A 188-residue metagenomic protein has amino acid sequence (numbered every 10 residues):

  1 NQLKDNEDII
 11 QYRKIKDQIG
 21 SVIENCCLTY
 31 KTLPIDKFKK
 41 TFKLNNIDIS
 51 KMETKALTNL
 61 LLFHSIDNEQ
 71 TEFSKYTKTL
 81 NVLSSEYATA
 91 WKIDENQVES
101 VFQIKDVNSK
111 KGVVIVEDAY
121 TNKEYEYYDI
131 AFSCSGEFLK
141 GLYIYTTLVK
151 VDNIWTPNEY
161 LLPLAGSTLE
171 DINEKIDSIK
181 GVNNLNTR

Functional and structural regions predicted by a protein language model:
N1-V101, D106, C134, L148-R188: Mixed-charge, low-complexity intrinsically disordered regions
K105, E117, Y128: Residues in well-ordered beta-strands of folded domains
S109-K110, T121: Short strand-connecting beta-turns/loops that link adjacent beta-strands
K111-V116: Short aromatic-glycine-enriched beta-strand elements
T121-N122, N153: Detector for glycine-centered tight turns/loop "hinges" at secondary-structure junctions
K123-I130: A short macromolecule-binding patch
I130-T147: Short nucleic-acid-contacting surface segments enriched for D/E, G, S/T with interspersed K/R
